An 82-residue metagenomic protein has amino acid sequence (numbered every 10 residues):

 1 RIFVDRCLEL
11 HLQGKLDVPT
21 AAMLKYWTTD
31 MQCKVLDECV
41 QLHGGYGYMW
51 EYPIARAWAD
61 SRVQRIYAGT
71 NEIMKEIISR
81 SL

Functional and structural regions predicted by a protein language model:
R1-L82: Alpha-helical interface subdomain recognition
